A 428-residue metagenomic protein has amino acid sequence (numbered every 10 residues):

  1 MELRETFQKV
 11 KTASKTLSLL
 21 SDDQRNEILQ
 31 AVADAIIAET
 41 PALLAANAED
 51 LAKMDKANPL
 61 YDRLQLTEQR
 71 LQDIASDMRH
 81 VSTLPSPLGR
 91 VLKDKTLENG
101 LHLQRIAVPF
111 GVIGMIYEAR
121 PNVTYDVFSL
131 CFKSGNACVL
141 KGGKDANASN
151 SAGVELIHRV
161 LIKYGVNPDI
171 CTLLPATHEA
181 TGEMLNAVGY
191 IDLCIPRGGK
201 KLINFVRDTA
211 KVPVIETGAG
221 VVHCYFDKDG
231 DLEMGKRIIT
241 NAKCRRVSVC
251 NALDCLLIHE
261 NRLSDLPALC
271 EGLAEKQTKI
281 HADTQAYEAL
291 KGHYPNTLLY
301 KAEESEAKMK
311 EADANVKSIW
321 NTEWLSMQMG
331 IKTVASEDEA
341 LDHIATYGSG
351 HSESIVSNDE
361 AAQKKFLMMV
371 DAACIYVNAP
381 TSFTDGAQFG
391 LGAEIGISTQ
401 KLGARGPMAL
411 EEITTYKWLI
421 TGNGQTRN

Functional and structural regions predicted by a protein language model:
M1-H102: N-terminal Rossmann-like NAD(P)+-binding subdomain of aldehyde/semialdehyde dehydrogenases
A13-L19, L256-I258, S326-A335, G350-I355: Short, well-ordered beta-strand elements within core beta-sheets of diverse protein domains
A13-L20, A35-E39, A46, D50 (+14 more regions): Change "in soluble alpha/beta enzymes" to "in soluble alpha/beta proteins
D22-Q24, G165-C171, V247-A252, K279-Q285 (+3 more regions): Flexible, glycine/charged-enriched surface loops at secondary-structure junctions
E27, E337, L341-R427: C-terminal core of ALDH-fold dehydrogenases
T40, A119, D126-S134, L156 (+3 more regions): ALDH superfamily catalytic-core signature
T83, L92-E233: Rossmann-like NAD(P) dinucleotide-binding subdomain of oxidoreductase/dehydrogenase enzymes
